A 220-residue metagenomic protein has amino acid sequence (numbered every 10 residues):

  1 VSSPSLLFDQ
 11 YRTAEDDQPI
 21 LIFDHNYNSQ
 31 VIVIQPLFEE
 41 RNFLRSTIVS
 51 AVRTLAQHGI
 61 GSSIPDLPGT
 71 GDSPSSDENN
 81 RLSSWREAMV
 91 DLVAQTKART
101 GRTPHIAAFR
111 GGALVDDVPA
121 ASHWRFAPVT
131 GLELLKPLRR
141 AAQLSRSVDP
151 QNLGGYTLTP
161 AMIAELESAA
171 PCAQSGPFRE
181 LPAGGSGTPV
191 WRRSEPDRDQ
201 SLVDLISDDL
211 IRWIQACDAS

Functional and structural regions predicted by a protein language model:
V1-S29, E195-L205: N-terminal cap/lid segment of alpha/beta-hydrolase-fold proteins
T13-D66: Short, surface-exposed "cap/lid" segments of acyl-processing enzymes
N28-S29, G59-I60, T100-H105, A121: Short coil/turn segments at beta-strand junctions that form active-site/ligand-binding loops
E39, F43, P68-N80: Cap/lid segment of the alpha/beta-hydrolase catalytic domain
T47, S76-R99: Alpha/beta-hydrolase active-site loop
P65, A107-G111, F126-P128: Short His-Asn-centered micro-motif
K97, R102-P119: Glycine-rich nucleophile elbow surrounding the catalytic serine of serine-hydrolase chemistry
P119-S220: The alpha/beta-hydrolase serine catalytic core
